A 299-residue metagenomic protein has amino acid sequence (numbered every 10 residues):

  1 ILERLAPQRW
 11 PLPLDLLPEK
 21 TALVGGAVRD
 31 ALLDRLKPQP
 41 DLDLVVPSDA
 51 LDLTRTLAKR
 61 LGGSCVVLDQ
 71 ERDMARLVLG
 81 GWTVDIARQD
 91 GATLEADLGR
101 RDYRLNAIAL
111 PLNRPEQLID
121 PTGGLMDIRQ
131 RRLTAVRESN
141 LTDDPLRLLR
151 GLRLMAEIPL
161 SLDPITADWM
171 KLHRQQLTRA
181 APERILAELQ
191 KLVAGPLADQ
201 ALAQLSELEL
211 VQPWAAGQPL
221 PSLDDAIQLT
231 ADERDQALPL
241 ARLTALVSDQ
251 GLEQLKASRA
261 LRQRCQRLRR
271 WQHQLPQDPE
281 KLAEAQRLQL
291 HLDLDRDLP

Functional and structural regions predicted by a protein language model:
I1-P299: Catalytic cores of the polymerase beta-like nucleotidyltransferase superfamily and closely associated nucleotide
